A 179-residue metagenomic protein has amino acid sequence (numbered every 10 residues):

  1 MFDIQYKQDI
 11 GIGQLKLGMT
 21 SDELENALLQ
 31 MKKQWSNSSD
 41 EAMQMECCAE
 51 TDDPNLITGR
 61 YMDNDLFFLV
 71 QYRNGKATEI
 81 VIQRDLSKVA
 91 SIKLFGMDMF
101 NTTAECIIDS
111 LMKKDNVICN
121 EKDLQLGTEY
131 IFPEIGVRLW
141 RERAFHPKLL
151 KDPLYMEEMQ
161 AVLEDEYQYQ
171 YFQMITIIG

Functional and structural regions predicted by a protein language model:
M1-D52, E79-G179: Non-cytosolic coordination micro-motifs
E50-R73: Hydrophobic/aromatic-rich structural module bridging two neighboring secondary-structure elements via a short loop
K76: Polyanion/phosphate-binding surface patch
